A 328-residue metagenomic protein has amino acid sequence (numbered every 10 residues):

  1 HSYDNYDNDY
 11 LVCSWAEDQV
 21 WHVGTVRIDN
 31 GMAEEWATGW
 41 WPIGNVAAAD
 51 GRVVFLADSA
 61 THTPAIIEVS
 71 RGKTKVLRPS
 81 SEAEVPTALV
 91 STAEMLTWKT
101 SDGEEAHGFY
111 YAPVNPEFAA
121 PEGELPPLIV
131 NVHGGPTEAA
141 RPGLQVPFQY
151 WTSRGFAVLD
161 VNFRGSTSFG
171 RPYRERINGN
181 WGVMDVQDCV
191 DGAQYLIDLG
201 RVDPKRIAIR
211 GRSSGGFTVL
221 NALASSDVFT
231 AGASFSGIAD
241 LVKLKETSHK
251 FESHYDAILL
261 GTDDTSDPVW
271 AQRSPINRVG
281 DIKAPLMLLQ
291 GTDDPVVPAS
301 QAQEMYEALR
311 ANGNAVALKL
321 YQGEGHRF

Functional and structural regions predicted by a protein language model:
H1-S2, A16, V26-G44, S70-L96: Multi-bladed beta-propeller domains
Y3, V23-T25, V46, V53 (+3 more regions): Hydrophobic beta-strand positions in blades of beta-propellers and related beta-sheet-rich domains
D4, V12, V54, T97 (+9 more regions): Structured core elements
D4-Q19, V26-R27, V54-A60, V69-S70 (+1 more regions): Beta-strand C-termini and the immediately following turn/loop, strongest in propeller blades
N8, G51, D58, R71 (+3 more regions): Flexible loop residues that form catalytic and substrate-binding hotspots at small-molecule/glycan-binding clefts
Q19, P42, H62, P147: Beta-rich catalytic cores
S80-K205, R210-S213, L244-T247, S253: Cap/lid segment of the alpha/beta-hydrolase catalytic domain
D160-F328: Active-site-proximal cap/loop segments of hydrolase catalytic domains
